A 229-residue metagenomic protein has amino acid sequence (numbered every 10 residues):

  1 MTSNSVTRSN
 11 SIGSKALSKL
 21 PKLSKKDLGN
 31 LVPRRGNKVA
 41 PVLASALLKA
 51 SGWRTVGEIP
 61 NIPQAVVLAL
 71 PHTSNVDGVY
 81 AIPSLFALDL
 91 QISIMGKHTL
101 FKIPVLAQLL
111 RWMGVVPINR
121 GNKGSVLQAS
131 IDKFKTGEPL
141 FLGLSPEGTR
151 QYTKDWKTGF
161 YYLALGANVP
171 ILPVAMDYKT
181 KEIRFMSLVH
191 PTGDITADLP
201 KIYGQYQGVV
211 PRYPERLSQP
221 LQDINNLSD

Functional and structural regions predicted by a protein language model:
M1-V6: Intrinsically disordered, low-structural-confidence terminal and linker regions
T7-R54: Extreme N-terminal tail/first-helix region
L28, P33, A50-G208, L221-N225: Soluble catalytic domains of membrane acyltransferases
P211-D229: Charged, glycine-interspersed solvent-exposed loop segments at helix/strand-loop junctions that cap or gate access
